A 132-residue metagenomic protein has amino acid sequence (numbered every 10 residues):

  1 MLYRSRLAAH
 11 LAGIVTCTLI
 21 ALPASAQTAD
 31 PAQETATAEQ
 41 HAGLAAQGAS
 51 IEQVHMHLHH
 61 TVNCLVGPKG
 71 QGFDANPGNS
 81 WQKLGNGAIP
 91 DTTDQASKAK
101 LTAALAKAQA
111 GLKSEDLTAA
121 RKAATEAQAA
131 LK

Functional and structural regions predicted by a protein language model:
L2-I14: Bacterial N-terminal signal peptides that target proteins for export
A21-A24: N-terminal signal peptide c-region/cleavage motif recognized by signal peptidases
Q27-K132: Mature extracytoplasmic or organellar-lumen-exposed domains after removal of signal/transit peptides
